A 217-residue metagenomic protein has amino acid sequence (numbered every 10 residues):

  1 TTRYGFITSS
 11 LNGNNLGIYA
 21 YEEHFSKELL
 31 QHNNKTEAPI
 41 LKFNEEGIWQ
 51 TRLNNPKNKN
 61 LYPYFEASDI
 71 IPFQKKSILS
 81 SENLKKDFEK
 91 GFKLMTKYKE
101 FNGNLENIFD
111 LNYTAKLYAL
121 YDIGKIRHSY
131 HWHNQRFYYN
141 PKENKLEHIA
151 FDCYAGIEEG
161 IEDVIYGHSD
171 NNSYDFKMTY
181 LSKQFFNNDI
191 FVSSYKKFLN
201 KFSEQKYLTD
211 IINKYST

Functional and structural regions predicted by a protein language model:
T1-T217: Phosphate/dinucleotide-binding and metal-coordinating scaffold of catalytic cores in nucleotide-dependent enzymes
